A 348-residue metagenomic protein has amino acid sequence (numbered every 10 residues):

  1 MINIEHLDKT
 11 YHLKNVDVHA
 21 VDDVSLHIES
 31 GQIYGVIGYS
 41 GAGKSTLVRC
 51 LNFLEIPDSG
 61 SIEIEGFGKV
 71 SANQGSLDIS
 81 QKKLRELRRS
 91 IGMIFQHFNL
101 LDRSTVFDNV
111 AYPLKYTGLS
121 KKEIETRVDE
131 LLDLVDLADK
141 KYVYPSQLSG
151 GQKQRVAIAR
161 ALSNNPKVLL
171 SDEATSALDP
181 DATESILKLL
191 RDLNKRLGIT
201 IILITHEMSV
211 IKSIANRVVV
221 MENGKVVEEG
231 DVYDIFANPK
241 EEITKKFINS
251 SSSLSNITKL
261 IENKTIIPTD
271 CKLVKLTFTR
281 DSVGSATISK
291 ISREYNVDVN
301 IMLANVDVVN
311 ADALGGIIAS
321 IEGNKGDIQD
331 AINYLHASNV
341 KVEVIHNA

Functional and structural regions predicted by a protein language model:
I37-Y39: The feature captures the beta-strand-to-loop junction immediately N-terminal to the Walker
N52: Helix-to-loop junction immediately C-terminal to a conserved catalytic motif
G68-S71, A111, K115, K122-D139: Conserved ABC ATPase "signature" region
K69-G92, Y116, I235-P239: ABC ATPase NBD coupling module
V143-S146, S163-N164: Conserved signature/switch motifs of ABC ATPase nucleotide-binding domains
E229-G230, N238: ABC ATPase "signature
